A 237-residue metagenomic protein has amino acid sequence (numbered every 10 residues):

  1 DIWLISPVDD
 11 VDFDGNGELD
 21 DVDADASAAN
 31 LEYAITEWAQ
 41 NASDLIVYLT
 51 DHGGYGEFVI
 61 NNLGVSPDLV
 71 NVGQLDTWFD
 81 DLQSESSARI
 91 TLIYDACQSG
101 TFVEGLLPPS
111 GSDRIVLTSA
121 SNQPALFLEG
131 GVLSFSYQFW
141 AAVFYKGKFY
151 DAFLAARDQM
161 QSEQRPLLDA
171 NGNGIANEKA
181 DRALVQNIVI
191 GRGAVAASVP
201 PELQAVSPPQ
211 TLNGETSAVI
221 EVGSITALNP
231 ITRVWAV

Functional and structural regions predicted by a protein language model:
D1-S43, L167: Functional beta-strand-loop-alpha-helix junction segments that form "active/interaction loops" within catalytic
P7-D12, Q40, D51-E57, L63-P67 (+3 more regions): Solvent-exposed loop/turn segments at secondary-structure junctions within structured extracellular/periplasmic domains
D12-A24, N62-G64, D68, F149 (+2 more regions): Acidic, glycine-anchored loop motifs typical of Ca2+
F13-V22, A26, A39-Q40, T50-S84: A short, glycine/acidic-enriched catalytic loop
W38-A42, Q83-S86, L106-G111: Extracellular/periplasmic catalytic domains that process cell-envelope and extracellular macromolecules
D44-I46, R89-T91: Structural motif
I90-N187: Active-site-proximal C-terminal subdomain of hydrolase catalytic domains
G193-V237: Glycan-association/targeting regions that enable binding to alpha-glucans and other polysaccharides
